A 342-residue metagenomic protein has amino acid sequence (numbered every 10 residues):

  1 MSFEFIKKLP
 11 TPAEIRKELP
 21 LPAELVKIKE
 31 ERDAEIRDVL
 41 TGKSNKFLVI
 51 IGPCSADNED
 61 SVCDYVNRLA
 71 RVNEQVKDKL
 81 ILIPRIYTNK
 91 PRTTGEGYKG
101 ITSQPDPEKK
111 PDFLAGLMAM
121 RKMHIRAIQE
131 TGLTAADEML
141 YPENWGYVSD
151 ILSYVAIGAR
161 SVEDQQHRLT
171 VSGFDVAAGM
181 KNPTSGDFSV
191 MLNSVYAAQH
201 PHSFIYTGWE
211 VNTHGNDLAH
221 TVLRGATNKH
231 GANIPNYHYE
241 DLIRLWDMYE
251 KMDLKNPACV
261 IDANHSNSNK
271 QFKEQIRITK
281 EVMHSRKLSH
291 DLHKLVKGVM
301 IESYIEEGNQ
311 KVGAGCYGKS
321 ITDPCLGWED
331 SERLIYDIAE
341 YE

Functional and structural regions predicted by a protein language model:
M1-T41: N- or domain-start disorder-to-order transition segments that initiate the globular core
R37-N45, K251-N256: Glycine-rich phosphate/diphosphate-binding loops that line cofactor/substrate pockets in enzymes
L48-S61, D323: Conserved phosphate/anionic-ligand binding catalytic regions in large, soluble enzymes, centered on
G52, I261, G327: Conserved, mostly hydrophobic/aromatic
C54-D57, N256, N264-K270: Short acidic, Gly/Ser-rich segments with clustered Asp/Glu that frequently serve as metal-coordination loops in enzyme
V66, K79-R244, H265-K270, E274-E281 (+4 more regions): Active-site-facing alpha/beta catalytic cores
Y304-E342: Internal helix-turn-beta structural module
